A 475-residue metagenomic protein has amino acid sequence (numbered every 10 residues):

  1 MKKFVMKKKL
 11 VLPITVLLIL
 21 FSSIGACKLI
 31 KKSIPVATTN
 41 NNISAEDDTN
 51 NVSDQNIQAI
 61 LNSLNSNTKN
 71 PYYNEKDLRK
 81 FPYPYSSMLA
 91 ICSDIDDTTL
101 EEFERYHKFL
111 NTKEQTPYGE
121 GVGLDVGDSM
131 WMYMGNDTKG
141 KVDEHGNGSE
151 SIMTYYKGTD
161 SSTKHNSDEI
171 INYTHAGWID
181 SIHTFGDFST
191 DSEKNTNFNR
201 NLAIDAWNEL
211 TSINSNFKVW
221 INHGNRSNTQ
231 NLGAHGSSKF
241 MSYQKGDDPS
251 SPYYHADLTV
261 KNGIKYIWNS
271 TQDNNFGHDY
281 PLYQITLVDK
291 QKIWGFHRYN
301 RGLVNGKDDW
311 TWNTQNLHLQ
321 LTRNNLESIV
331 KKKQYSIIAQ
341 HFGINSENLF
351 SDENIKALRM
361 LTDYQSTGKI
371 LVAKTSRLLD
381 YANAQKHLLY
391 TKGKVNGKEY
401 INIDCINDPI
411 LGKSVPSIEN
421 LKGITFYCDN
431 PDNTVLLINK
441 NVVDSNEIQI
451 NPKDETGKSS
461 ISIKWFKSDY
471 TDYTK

Functional and structural regions predicted by a protein language model:
M1-M6: N-terminal secretory signal peptides that target proteins for export/translocation
K9-L29: Sec-dependent N-terminal signal peptides of Gram-positive bacterial secreted proteins and lipoproteins
I14, A37-T38, I285, N433: Intrinsically disordered/low-complexity terminal segments and short unstructured peptides
S22-A45: Sec-dependent signal peptide cleavage junction
K31, G186, G343-I344: Intrinsic structural disorder/low-complexity segments
E46-H297, L317-I338, E347-T375, D380-K475: Catalytic alpha-helical scaffold of carbohydrate-active enzymes acting on polysaccharides/glycoconjugates
N300: Active-site gating loops and adjacent loop-to-helix segments of metal-dependent hydrolytic enzymes
L303-T314, F342-E347: Surface-exposed cleft-lining segments at the edges of enzyme active sites
